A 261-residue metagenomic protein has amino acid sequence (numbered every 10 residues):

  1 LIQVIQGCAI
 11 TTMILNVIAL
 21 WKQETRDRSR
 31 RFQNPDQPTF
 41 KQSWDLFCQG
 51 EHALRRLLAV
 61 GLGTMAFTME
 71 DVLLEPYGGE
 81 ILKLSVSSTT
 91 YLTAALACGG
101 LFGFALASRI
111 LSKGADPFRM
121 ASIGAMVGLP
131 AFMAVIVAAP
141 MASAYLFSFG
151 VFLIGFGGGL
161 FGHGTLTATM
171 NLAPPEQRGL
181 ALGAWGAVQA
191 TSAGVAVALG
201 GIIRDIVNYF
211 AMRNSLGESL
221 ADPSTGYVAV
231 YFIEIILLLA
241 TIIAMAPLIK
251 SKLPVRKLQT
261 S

Functional and structural regions predicted by a protein language model:
L1-A9, D205-I236: A membrane-interface helix-boundary motif in multi-pass transporters
L1-V60, M65-T68, I236-S261: Intracellular loop-helix junctions on the cytosolic face of multi-pass helical membrane proteins
V72-T89: Short amphipathic helix-loop junctions that connect adjacent transmembrane helices in Major Facilitator Superfamily/SLC
V86-S87, A173-V188: Loop-to-transmembrane helix entry/capping segments in MFS-fold secondary transporters and related SLC/MFSD carriers
F102-R119: Helix-to-loop junctions at the C-terminal end of transmembrane segments in multipass secondary transporters
M126-A142: C-terminal ends and interior cores of transmembrane alpha-helices in multi-pass membrane transporters/permeases
A144-F161: Hydrophobic core of transmembrane alpha-helices in multi-pass small-molecule transporters, especially MFS/SLC-type
L160-P174: Intracellular juxtamembrane helix-capping segments at the cytosolic ends of symmetry-related transmembrane helices
